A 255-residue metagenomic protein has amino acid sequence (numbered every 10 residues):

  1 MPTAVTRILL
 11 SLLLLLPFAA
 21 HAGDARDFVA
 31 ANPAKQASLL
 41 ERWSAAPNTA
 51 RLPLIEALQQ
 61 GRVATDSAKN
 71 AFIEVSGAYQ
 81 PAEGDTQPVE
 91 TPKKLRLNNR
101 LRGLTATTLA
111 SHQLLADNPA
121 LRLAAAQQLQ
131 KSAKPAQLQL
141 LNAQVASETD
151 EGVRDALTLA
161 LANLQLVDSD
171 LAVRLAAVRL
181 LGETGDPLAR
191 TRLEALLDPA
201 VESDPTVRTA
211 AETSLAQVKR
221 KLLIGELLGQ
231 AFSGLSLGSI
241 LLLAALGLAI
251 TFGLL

Functional and structural regions predicted by a protein language model:
P2-L12: Sec-dependent signal peptide recognition, specifically the positively charged N-region followed immediately by
T6, L114, L223, L227 (+2 more regions): Hydrophobic alpha-helical segments and their boundary regions
R7-I8, A106, T158, I250-G253: Short, functionally important structural connectors and interaction interfaces within domains
P17-A19: N-terminal signal peptide c-region/cleavage motif recognized by signal peptidases
A22-P187, D198-L222, L227: Extended repeat-based scaffolds of very large eukaryotic assembly and lipid-transport proteins
L138, R190, L241-A245: Functionally critical, cavity-lining and gating residues within the transmembrane helices of 12-TM secondary
A231-L255: Single transmembrane alpha-helix segments in multi-pass membrane proteins
